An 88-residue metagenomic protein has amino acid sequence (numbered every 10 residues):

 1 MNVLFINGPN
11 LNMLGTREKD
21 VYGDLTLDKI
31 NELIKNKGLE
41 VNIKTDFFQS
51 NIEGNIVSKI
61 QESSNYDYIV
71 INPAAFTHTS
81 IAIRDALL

Functional and structural regions predicted by a protein language model:
M1-L4: Extreme N-terminal starter segment of soluble prokaryotic enzymes
I6-L11: N-terminal nucleotide-binding beta1-loop-alpha1 segment
M13-L14, H78: Conserved protein kinase catalytic core
L14-D28: Glycine- and acidic-residue-enriched helix-capping/strand-helix junction motifs
T26-E40: Loop-to-helix element that buttresses phosphate recognition and phosphoryl-transfer chemistry
E40-L88: Helix-adjacent hinge/juxtasegments
